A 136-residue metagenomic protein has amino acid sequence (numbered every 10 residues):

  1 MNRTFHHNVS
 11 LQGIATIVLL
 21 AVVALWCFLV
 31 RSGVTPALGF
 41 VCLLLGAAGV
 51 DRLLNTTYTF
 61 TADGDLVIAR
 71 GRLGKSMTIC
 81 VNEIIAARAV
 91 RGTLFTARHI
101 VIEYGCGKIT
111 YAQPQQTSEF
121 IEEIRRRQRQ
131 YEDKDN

Functional and structural regions predicted by a protein language model:
M1-R31: N-terminal membrane-targeting/pre-transmembrane regions
T4-H6, T57-T61, V67, S76-T78: Ser/Thr- (and often Asn-) enriched beta-sheet segments in non-cytosolic proteins
V23, F40-R52: Single-pass alpha-helical transmembrane signal-anchor segments
S32-F40: Short, aromatic-rich membrane-interface segments at the entry and exit of alpha-helical transmembrane domains
A47-G64, R70: Transmembrane-cytosolic junction motif
L54, I68-F120, D135: Non-transmembrane, membrane-adjacent beta-strand/coil modules in membrane-associated proteins and peripheral
R91, Q128-Y131: A general structural signal marking secondary-structure boundaries and capping sites
I124, Y131-N136: Charged phosphate-binding loop/patch that engages nucleotide di/tri-phosphates or the phosphate backbone of nucleic
